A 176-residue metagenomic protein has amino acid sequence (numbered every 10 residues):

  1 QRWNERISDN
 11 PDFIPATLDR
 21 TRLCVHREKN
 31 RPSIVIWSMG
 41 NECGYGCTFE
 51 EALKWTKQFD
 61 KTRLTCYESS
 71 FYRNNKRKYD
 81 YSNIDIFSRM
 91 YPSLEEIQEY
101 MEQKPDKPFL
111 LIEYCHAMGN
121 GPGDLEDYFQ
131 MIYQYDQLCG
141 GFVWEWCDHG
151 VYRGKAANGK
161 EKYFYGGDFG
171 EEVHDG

Functional and structural regions predicted by a protein language model:
Q1-I86, E95-D106: Active-site mouth of glycoside hydrolases
V35-W37, K54-K57, Y81, E96-G176: Substrate-binding clefts and catalytic carboxylate motifs of secreted carbohydrate-active enzymes
G40, E68, M90, G141-W144: Conserved residues at the C-terminal ends of beta-strands
Y67, I86-R89, D148, E171: Generic structural "secondary-structure junction" signal
S70, P92, Y114: Histidine- and/or cysteine-centered catalytic micro-motif in compact active-site loops
